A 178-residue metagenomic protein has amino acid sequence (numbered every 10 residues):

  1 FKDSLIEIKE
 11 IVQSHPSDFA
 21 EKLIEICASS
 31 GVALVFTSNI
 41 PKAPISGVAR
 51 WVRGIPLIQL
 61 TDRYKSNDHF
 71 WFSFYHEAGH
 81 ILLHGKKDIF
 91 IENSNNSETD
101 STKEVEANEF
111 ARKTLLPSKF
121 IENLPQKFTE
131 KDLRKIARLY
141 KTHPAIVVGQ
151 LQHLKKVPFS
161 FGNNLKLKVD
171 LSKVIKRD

Functional and structural regions predicted by a protein language model:
F1-D178: Active-site hotspot residues in diverse enzymes, especially metal/ion-binding acidic/histidine motifs
